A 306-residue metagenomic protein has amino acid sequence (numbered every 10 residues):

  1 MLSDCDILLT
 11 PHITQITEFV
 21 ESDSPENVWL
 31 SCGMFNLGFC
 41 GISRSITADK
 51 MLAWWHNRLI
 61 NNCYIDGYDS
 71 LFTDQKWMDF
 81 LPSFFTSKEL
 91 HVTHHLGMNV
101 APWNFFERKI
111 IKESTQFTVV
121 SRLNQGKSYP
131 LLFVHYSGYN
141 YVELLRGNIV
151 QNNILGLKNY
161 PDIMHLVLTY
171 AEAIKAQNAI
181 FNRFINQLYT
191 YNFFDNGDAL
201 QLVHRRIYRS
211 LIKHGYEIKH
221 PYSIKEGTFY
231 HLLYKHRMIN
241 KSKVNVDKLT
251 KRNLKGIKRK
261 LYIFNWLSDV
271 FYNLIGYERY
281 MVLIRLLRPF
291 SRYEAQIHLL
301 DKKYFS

Functional and structural regions predicted by a protein language model:
M1-S306: Glycosyltransferase catalytic domains, chiefly GT-A lineage
